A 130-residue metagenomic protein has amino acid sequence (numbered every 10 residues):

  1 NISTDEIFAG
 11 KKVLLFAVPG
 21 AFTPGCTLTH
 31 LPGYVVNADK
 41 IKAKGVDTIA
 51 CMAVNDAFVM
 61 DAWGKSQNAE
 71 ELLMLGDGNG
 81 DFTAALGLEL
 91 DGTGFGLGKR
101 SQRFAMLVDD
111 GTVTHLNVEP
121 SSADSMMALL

Functional and structural regions predicted by a protein language model:
N1-L130: Chalcogenol-based redox active-site neighborhoods
